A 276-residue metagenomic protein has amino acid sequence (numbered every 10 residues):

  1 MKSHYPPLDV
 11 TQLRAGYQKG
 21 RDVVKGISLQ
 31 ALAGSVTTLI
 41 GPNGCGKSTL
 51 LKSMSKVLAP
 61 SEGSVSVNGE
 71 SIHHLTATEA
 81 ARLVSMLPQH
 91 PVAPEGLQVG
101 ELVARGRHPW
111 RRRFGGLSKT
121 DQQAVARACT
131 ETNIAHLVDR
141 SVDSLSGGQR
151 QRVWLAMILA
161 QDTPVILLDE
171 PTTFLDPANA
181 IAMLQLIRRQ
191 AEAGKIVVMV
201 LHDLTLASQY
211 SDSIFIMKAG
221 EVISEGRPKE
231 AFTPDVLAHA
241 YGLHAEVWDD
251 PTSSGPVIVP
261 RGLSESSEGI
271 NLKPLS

Functional and structural regions predicted by a protein language model:
M1-V10, R14-G26, A33, H74-T76 (+1 more regions): A short, flexible loop at the N-terminus of ABC-type nucleotide-binding domains that lies
I40-P42: The feature captures the beta-strand-to-loop junction immediately N-terminal to the Walker
S55: Helix-to-loop junction immediately C-terminal to a conserved catalytic motif
G63-S71, A80: Conserved ABC transporter NBD signature motif
G116, S141-L145: Conserved ABC ATPase signature
I166-E170: Catalytic Walker B motif of ABC-type/P-loop ATPase nucleotide-binding domains
A240-S276: ABC ATPase nucleotide-binding domains
